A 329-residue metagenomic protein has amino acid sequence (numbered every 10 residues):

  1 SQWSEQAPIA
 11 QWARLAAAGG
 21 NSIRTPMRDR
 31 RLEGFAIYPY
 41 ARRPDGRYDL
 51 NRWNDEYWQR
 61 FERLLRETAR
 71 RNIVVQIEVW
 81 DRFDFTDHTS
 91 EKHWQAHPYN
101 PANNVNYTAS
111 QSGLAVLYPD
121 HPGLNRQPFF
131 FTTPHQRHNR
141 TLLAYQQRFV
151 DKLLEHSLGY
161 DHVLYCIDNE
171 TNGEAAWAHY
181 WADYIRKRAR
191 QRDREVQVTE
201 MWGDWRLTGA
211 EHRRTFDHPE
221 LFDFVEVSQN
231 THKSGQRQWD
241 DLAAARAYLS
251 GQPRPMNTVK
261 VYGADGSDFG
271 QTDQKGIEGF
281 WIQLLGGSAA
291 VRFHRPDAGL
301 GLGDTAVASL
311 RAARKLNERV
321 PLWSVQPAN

Functional and structural regions predicted by a protein language model:
S1-F222, S234: Active-site mouth of glycoside hydrolases
G20, I73, R254, S288-A289: Short glycine/serine/threonine/alanine-rich loop segments
W58-F61, V150, A178, A182 (+5 more regions): Amphipathic alpha-helical segments in well-structured domains
E67, Y248, I282-Q283: Hydrophobic/aromatic ligand-binding patch that stacks against planar heteroaromatic rings of cofactors or nucleotides
R71, R192, G251-Q252, G286: Helix C-cap/helix->beta junction micro-motif
L158, E170, N230, S288 (+1 more regions): Residue-level marker of positions within ordered structural domains that often coincide with functionally constrained
T171-N172, W202-W205, G209, L221-E278 (+1 more regions): Active-site clefts of carbohydrate-active enzymes
M256, G263-G266, T272-N329: Aromatic- and carboxylate-lined catalytic core of secreted/periplasmic carbohydrate-active enzymes
